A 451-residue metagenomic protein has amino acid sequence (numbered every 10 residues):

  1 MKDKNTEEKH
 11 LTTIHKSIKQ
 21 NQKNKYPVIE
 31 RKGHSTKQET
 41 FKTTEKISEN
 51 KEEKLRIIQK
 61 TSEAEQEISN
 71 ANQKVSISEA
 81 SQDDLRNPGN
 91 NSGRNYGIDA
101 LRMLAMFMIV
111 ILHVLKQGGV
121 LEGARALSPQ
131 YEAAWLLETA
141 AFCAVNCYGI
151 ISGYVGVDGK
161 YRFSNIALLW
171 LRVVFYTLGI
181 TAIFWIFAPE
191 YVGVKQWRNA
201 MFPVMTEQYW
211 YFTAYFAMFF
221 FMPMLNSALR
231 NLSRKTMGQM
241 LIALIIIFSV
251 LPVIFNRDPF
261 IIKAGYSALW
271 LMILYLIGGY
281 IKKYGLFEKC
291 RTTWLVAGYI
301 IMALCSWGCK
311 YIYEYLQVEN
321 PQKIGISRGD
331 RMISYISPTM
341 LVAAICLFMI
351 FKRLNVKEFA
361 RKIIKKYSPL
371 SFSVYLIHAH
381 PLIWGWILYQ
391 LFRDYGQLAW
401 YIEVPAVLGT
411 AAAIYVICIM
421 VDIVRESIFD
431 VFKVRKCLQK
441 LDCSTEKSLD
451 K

Functional and structural regions predicted by a protein language model:
D3-K4, E8-H10, H15, Q22 (+9 more regions): Intrinsically disordered, low-complexity repeat/linker tracts enriched for polar/charged residues
A105, Y131-Y148, G156-W185, P189-Y209 (+3 more regions): Transmembrane alpha-helical segments and their boundary/interface "anchor" motifs in multi-pass integral membrane
F107-V114, Y176-I183, I242-N256, Y299-E314 (+1 more regions): Aromatic-anchored segments of alpha-helical transmembrane domains
E132-V145, N199-A214, I254-L274, W307-I345 (+1 more regions): Interfacial loop-to-helix transition and helix-capping segments at the boundaries of transmembrane helices
Y154-Y161, M224-N231, I277-F287, M349-K357 (+1 more regions): Structural signal for the C-terminal ends of transmembrane alpha-helices and the immediately following loop
A182, Y315-F432: Alpha-helical transmembrane segments of multi-pass integral membrane proteins
F220-I245, Y280-G298: Solvent-exposed interhelical
R425-K451: Membrane-proximal cytoplasmic C-terminal regulatory module of class A 7TM GPCRs
